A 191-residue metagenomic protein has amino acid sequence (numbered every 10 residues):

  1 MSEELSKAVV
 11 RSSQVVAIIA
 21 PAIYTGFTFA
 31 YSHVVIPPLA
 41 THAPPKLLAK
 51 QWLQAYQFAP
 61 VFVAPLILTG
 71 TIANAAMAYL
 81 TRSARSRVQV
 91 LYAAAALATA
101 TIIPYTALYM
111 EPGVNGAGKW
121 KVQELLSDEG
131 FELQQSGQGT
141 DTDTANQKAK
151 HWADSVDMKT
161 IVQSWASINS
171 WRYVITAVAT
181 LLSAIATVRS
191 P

Functional and structural regions predicted by a protein language model:
M1-V15, Q123-E124, E129-N146, R189-P191: Eukaryotic N-terminal low-complexity, Ser/Thr- and Lys/Arg-rich leader segments that predominantly function as
E3, A17, P21-A73, M77 (+2 more regions): Interfacial loop at the N-terminal end of multi-pass membrane proteins
L5-P21, L80-I102: Interfacial segments of alpha-helical transmembrane regions
A20-A30, G70-M77, A95-L108, R172-L182: Membrane-embedded alpha-helical transmembrane segments of multi-pass integral membrane proteins
Y31-T41, L80-A84, Y109-K119, A186-R189: Juxtamembrane transmembrane-helix termini
V61, A153-V178: Individual transmembrane alpha-helices with interfacial aromatic-anchor signatures
T99-L108, N115, K119-V122, G130-K150 (+1 more regions): Acidic/histidine-rich alpha-helical segments that form the ligand environment of transition-metal centers
A179-P191: C-terminal helix/juxtamembrane-tail motif
